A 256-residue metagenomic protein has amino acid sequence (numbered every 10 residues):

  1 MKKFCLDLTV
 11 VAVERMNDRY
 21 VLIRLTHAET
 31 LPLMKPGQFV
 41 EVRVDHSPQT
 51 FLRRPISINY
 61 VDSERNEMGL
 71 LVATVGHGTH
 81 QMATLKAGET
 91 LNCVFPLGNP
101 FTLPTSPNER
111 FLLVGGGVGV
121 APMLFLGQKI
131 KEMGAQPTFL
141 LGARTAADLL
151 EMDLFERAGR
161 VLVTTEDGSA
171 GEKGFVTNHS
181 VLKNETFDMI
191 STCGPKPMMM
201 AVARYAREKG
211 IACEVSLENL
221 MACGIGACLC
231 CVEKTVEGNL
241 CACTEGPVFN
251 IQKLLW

Functional and structural regions predicted by a protein language model:
M1-F4, N239-W256: Short, basic/aromatic-enriched C-terminal tail that caps enzymatic domains
K2-E89: Ferredoxin-reductase
A12, Y60, V163-T165, V215 (+1 more regions): Structural signal for conserved beta-strand scaffold positions within catalytic alpha/beta enzyme cores
P48-I56, G98-T105, C243: Short, Lys/Arg- and Gly-enriched loop/turn segments at beta-strand edges
H77-E218, A222: FNR/FR-type flavoprotein reductase catalytic core
K196, E218-P247: Local cysteine-cluster metal-coordination motifs and their immediate loop/turn environment, predominantly Fe-S cluster
